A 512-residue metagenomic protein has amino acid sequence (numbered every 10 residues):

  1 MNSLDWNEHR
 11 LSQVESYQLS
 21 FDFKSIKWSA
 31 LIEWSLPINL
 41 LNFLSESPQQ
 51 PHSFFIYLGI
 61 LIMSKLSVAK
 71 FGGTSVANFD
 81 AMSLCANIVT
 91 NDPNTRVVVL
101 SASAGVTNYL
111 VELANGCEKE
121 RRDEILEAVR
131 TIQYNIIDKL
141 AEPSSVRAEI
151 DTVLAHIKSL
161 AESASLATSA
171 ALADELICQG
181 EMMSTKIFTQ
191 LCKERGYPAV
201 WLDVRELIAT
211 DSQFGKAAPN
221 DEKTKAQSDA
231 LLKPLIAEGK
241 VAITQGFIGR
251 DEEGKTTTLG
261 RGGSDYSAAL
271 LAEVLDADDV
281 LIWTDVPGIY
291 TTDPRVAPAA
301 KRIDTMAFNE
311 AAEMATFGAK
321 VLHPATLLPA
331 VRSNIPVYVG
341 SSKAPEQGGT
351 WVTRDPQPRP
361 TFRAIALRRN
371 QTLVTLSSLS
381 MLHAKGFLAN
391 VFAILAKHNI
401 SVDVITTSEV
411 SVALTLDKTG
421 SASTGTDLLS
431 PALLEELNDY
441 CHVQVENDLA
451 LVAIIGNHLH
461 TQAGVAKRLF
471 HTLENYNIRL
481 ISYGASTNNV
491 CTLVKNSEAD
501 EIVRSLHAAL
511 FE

Functional and structural regions predicted by a protein language model:
N2-H9, Y17, D22, N39-N42 (+2 more regions): Intrinsic-disorder-associated, low-complexity terminal segments enriched in Asp/Asn/His/Tyr and depleted of Lys/Arg
I32, E46, F54-L322, L327 (+1 more regions): Nucleotide/pyrophosphate-binding catalytic subdomain
N94, Y197, I335, I400 (+1 more regions): Short phosphate-binding/catalytic loops that engage adenosine nucleotides
L100-N108, A344-G349, R354: Terminal amphipathic helices with adjacent charged low-complexity linkers/tails
A312-V352, R359-T361, I365-S380: A conserved active-site cap/scaffold subdomain adjacent to cofactor or substrate pockets
T350-E512: A conserved regulatory-domain signal marking ACT and ACT-like small-molecule sensing domains and adjacent regulatory
